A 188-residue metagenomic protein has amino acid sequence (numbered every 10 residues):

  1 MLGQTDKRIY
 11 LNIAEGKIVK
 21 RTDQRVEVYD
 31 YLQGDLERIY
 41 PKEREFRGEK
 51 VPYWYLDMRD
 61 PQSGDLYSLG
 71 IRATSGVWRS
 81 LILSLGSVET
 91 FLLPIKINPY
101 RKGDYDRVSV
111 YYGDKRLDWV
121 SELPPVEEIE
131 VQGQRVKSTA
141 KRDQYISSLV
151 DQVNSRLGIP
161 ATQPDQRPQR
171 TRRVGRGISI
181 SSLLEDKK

Functional and structural regions predicted by a protein language model:
M1-R21, S155-K188: Intrinsically disordered, low-complexity regulatory/interaction regions
M1-S68, S80-S87, K102-R156: OB-fold ssDNA-binding interfaces and closely related basic DNA-contact patches used across DNA replication/repair
R72-S80: Short, structured beta-strand/loop micro-motifs enriched in basic residues and often containing a Trp
T74, Y100-K102: An acidic- and aromatic-residue-enriched active-site/binding cleft used to recognize and process polar
K96-N98: Hydrophobic beta-strand signal
